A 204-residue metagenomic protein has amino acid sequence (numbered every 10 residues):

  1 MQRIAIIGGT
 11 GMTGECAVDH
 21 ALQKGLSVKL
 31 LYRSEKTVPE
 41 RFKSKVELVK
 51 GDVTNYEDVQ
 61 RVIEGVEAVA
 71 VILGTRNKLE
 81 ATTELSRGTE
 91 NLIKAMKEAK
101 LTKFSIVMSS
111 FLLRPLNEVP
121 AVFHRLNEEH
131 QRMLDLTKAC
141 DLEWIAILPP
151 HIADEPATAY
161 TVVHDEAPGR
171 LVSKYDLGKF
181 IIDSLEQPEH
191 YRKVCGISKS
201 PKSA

Functional and structural regions predicted by a protein language model:
I4-K24: N-terminal Rossmann NAD(P)H-binding glycine-rich loop of SDR-like oxidoreductase domains
L31-K36, D52-V53: N-terminal Rossmann-fold cofactor-binding loop
Y32, M108, L148-H151: Conserved SDR Rossmann-fold cofactor-binding beta-strand/turn motif
E47-E67: Conserved Rossmann-fold cofactor-binding substructure of NAD(P)-dependent oxidoreductases
V71-I72, R76-F104, E128-R132: NAD(P)-cofactor binding segment of oxidoreductase domains
E129, I147, V172-I182, K193: Substrate-positioning beta->alpha
L134-E155: Conserved beta-loop-beta element that borders a ligand/cofactor-binding pocket
P156-T158, S184-K193: Glycine/proline-rich active-site loop of Rossmann-fold NAD(P)-dependent oxidoreductases
